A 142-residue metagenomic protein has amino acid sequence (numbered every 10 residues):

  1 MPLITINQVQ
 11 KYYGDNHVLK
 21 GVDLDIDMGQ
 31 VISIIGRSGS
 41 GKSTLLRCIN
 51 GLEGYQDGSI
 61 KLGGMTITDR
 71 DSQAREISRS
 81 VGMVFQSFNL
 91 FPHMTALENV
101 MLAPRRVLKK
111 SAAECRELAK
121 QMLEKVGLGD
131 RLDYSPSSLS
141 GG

Functional and structural regions predicted by a protein language model:
P2-G142: ABC family nucleotide-binding domain
